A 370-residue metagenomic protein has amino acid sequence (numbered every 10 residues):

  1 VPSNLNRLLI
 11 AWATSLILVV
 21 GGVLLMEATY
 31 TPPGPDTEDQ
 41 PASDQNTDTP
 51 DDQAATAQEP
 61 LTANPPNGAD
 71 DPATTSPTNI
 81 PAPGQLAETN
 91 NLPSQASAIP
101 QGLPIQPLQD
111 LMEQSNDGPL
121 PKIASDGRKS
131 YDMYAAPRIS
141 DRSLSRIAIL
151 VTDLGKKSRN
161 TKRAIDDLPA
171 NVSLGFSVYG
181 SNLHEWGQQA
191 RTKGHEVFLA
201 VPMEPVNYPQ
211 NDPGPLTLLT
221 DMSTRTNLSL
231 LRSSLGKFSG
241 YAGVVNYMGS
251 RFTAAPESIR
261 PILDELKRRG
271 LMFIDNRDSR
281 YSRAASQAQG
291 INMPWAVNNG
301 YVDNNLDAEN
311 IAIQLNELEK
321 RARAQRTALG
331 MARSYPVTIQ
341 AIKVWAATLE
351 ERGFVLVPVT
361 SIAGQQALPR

Functional and structural regions predicted by a protein language model:
V1-V20, L25-M26: Membrane interfacial helix-start segments of signal peptides and signal-anchor transmembrane helices
M26-K122: Juxtamembrane proline-rich low-complexity "stalk" or linker regions positioned immediately after a signal peptide
G127-D212: Active-site beta->alpha N-cap acidic-glycine motif
L144-S145, I165-V172, Y241-G243, D264-M272 (+1 more regions): Short, surface-exposed connector motifs at secondary-structure boundaries
I147-V151, V172-F176, V197-V201, V244-N246 (+4 more regions): Hydrophobic faces of well-ordered beta-strands that scaffold small-molecule active sites in alpha/beta enzyme cores
N182-H184, T192-H195, E204, D212-F238: Catalytic-core regions of hydrolytic enzymes
D221-A312, R333-E350, F354: Catalytic domains of cell-wall/extracellular-matrix polysaccharide-remodeling enzymes, centered on de-N-acetylation
N310-R323: A short, acidic, amphipathic alpha-helical segment used as a generic capping/interface helix at domain edges
